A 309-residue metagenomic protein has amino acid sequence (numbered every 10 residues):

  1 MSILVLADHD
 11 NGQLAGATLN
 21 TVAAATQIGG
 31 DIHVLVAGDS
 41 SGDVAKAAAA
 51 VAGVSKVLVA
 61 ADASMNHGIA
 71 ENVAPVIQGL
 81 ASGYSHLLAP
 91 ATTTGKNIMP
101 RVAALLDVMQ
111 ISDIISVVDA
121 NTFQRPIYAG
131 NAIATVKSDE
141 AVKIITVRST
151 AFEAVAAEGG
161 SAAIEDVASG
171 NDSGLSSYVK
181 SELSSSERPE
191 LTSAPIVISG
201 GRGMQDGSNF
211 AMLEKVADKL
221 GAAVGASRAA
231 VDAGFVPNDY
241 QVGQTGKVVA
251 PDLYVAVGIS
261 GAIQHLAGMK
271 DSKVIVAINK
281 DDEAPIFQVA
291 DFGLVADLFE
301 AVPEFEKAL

Functional and structural regions predicted by a protein language model:
M1-L309: N-terminal glycine-rich FAD/FM-binding segment characteristic of electron-transfer flavoproteins
